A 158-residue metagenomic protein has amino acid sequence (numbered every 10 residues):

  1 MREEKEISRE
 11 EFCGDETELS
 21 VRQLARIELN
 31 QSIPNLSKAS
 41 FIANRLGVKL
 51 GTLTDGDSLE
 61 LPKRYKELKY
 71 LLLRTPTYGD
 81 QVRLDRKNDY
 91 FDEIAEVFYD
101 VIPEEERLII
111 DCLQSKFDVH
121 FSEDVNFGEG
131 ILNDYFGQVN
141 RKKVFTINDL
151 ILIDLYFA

Functional and structural regions predicted by a protein language model:
M1-K5: A short, Lys/Arg-rich alpha-helix, primarily the initiator
E6-R26: Short alpha-helical DNA-recognition segment
L19, D57-E60, I102: Structural signature of alpha-solenoid helical repeat scaffolds
S37-L53: DNA major-groove recognition helix of helix-turn-helix/homeodomain DNA-binding modules
D55-V82: Short, charged recognition helix plus adjacent turn of helix-turn-helix-like nucleic-acid-binding domains
K66, Y70-L73, E106-F117, D154-A158: "A position-specific structural signal for the A-helix of alpha-solenoid helical repeats
P76-I94, H120-G137: Helix-turn-helix repeat elements of alpha-solenoid scaffolds
E93-R107, F121, F136-I151: Flexible helix-coil transition and linker loops at the boundaries of alpha-helical arrays
